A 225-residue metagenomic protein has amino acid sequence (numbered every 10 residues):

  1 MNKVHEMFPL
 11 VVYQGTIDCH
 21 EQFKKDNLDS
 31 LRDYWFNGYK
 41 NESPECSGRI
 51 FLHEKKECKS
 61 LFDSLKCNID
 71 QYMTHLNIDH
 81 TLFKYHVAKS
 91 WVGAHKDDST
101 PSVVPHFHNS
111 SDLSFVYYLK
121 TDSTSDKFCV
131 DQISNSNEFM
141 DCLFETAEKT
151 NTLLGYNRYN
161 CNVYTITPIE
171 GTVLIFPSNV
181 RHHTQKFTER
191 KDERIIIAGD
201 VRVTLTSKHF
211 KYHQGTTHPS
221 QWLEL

Functional and structural regions predicted by a protein language model:
M1-F83, W91, T100-S102: Non-heme Fe(II)/2-oxoglutarate
H5, L82, P105, L174 (+1 more regions): Generic marker of residues within folded, mature protein domains
F8-L10, Y85, S110-D112, D192-R194: A general secondary-structure signal for short beta-strands and their flanking turns/coil in non-transmembrane regions
Y13, A88-S90, L113-F115, I195-G199: Hydrophobic residues positioned within well-ordered beta-strands of beta-sheet architectures
T16-D18, Y118-K120, D200-T204: Solvent-exposed residues in well-ordered beta-strands and their adjoining turns, especially edge/terminal strands
G93-V173, E193, S207-F210: Catalytic core of non-heme Fe(II) oxygenases with the double-stranded beta-helix
L154-L225: Catalytic core of Fe(II)/2-oxoglutarate
